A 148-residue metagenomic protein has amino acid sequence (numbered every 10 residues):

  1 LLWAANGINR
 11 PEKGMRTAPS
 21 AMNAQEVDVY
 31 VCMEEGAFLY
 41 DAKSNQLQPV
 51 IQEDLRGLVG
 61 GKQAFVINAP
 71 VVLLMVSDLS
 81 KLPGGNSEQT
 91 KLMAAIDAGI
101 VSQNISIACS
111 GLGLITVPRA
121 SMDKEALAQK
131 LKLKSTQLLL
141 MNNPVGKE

Functional and structural regions predicted by a protein language model:
L1, V29, V71-L82, N86-L127: Small-aliphatic-rich amphipathic alpha-helix that forms the alpha element of a beta-alpha
L2-A69, K130: N-terminal amphipathic, basic helical "cap/leader" segment at the start of enzyme domains
A21, T116-R119, S135: Short, surface-exposed helix-loop/turn micro-motifs enriched in polar/charged residues
E26, P70-V72, L140-N142: A residue-level signal for beta-strand positions that form part of recognition/binding surfaces within mature
C32-E35, D78, V145: Short, flexible beta-strand-to-coil junctions
A37, N45, K81, K124 (+1 more regions): Surface-exposed, flexible loop/turn segments at secondary-structure boundaries
K132-E148: A glycine-rich helix N-cap at a beta->alpha junction
